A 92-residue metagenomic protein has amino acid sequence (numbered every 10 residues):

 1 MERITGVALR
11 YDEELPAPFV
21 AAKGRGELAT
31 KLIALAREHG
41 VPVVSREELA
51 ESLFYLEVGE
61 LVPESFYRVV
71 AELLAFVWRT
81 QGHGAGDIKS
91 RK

Functional and structural regions predicted by a protein language model:
M1-K92: Divalent-cation
